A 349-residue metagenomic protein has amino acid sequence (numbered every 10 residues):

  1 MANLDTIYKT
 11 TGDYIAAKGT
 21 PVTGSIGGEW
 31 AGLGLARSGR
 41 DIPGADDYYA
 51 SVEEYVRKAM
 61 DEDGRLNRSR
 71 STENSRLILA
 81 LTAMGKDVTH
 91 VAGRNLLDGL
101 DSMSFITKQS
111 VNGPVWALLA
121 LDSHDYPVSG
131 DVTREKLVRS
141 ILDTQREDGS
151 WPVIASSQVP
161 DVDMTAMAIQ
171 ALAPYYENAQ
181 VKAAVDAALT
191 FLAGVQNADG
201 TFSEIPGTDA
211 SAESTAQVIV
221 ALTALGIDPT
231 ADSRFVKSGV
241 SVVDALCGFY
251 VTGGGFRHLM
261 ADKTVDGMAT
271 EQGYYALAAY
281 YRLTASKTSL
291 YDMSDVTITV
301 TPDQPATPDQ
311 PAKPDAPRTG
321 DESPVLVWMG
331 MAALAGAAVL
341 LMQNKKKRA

Functional and structural regions predicted by a protein language model:
M1-A2, P314-V325, K345-K347: Sec-dependent signal peptide cleavage junction
M1-P21, A45-N67, H90-K108, V132-P152 (+3 more regions): Long, well-ordered core segments of solenoidal/helical folds
A17-P43, R65-T89, I106-R134, E147-A187 (+3 more regions): An alpha-helical repeat/solenoid feature that recognizes helix-turn-helix modules
D47, S51, D87, V91-D101 (+6 more regions): Poly-acidic low-complexity segments
N95-L96, T284-Y291: Aromatic/acidic, Gly/Pro-rich catalytic loop(s) in extracytoplasmic/lumenal soluble domains of multi-pass membrane
D148, D199, T319, M329 (+1 more regions): Short glycine-rich loop/turn motifs that provide flexible caps or phosphate-binding loops at active sites
T288-E322: C-terminal low-complexity, Ser/Thr- and acidic/Pro-rich disordered "stalk" regions positioned immediately N-terminal
S323-K346: A cross-kingdom C-terminal cell-surface attachment/processing module
